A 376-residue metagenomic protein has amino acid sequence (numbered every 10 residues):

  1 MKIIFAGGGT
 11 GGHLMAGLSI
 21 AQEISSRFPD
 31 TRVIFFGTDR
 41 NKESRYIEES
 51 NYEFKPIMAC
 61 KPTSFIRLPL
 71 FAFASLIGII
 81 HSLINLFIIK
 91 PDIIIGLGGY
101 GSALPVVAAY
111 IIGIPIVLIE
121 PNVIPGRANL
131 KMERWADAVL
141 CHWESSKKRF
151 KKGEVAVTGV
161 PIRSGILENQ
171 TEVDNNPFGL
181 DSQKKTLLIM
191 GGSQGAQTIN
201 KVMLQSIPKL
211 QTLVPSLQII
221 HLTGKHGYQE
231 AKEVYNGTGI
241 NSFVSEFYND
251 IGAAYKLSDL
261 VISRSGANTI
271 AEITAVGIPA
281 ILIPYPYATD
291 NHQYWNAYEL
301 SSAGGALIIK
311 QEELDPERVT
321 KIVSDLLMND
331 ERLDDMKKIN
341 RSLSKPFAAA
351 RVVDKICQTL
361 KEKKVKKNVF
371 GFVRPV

Functional and structural regions predicted by a protein language model:
I3-G8, R27-A74, K225-G227, E312: Conserved nucleotide-sugar phosphate-binding/catalytic loop shared by glycosyltransferases and other
F36, N41-K42, Y46-S50, T171-V261 (+4 more regions): Donor-nucleotide binding loops and adjacent catalytic segments primarily of GT-B fold Leloir glycosyltransferases
R40-R45, I93-I112: An aromatic- and histidine-rich active-site surface loop
K42, Y110-E172: Active-site-proximal region of nucleotide-activated glycan assembly enzymes, centered on histidine/acidic-rich loops
S64-I93: An amphipathic, basic-hydrophobic alpha-helix
P91-I93, K256-A271, I278-P279: Acidic donor-binding loop of glycosyltransferase active sites
R332-P346: A short, well-ordered alpha-helix in the C-terminal region of glycosyltransferases
K345-V376: C-terminal alpha-helical cap of glycosyltransferases
